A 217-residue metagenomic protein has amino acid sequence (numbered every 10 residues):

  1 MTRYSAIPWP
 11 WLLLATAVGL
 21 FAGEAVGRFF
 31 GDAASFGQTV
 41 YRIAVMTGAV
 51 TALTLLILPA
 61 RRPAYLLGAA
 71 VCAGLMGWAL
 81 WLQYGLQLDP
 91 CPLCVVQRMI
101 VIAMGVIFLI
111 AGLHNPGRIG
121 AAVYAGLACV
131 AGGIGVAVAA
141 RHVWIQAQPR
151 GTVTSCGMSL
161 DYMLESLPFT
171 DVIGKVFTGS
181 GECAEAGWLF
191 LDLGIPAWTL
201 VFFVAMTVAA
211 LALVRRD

Functional and structural regions predicted by a protein language model:
M1-L14, P59-A69, R215: N-terminal membrane topogenic signal
A17, I43-L55, I100-A111, T199-A210: Hydrophobic cores of alpha-helical transmembrane segments in multi-pass inner/ER membrane proteins, independent
G23-A33, A79-L88: Juxtamembrane "helix-exit" motif on the non-cytosolic side of transmembrane helices
A34-R42, L88-R98, T154-G157: Non-cytosolic membrane-interface motifs at loop->transmembrane helix junctions
R61-A70, H114-V138: Interfacial segments of alpha-helical transmembrane regions
L127-T152, L160-L164: Hydrophobic alpha-helical membrane-insertion segments
A147-L191: Extracytosolic (periplasmic/ER-lumenal) interhelical loops and adjacent juxtamembrane/interface segments of multi-pass
F177-D217: A hydrophobic membrane-anchoring alpha-helix module
